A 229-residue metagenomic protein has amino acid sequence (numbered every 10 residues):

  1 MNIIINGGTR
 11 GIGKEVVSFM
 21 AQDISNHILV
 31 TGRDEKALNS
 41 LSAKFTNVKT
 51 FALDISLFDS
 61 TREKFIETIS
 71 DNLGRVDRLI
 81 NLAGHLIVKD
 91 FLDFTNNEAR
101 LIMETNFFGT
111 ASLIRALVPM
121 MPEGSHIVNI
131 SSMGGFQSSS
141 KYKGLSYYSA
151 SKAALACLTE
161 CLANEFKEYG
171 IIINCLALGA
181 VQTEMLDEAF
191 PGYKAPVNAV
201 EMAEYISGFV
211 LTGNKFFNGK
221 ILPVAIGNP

Functional and structural regions predicted by a protein language model:
T9, V17: N-terminal Rossmann NAD(P)H-binding glycine-rich loop of SDR-like oxidoreductase domains
I24-S40: Conserved glycine-rich Rossmann-like NAD(P)H-binding loop of the short-chain dehydrogenase/reductase
F45-D59: Rossmann-fold cofactor-recognition segment
L82-V88: Conserved NAD(P)H cofactor-binding loop of Rossmann-fold oxidoreductase domains
D90-F91, E98-R100: Substrate-binding pocket helix/loop in short-chain dehydrogenase/reductase
V128-A154, T159-E160, N164-E168: Catalytic loop of short-chain dehydrogenase/reductase
C175, P191-P229: C-terminal helical subdomain
